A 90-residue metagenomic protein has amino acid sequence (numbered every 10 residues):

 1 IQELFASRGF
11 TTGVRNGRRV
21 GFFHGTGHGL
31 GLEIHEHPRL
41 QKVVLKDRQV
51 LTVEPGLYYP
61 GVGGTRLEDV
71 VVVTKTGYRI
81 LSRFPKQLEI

Functional and structural regions predicted by a protein language model:
I1-G27, G31, Q49: Active-site cores enriched in adjacent His and Asp/Glu residues with nearby glycine-rich loops that coordinate divalent
G27-I90: Charged, cofactor-coupling segments
